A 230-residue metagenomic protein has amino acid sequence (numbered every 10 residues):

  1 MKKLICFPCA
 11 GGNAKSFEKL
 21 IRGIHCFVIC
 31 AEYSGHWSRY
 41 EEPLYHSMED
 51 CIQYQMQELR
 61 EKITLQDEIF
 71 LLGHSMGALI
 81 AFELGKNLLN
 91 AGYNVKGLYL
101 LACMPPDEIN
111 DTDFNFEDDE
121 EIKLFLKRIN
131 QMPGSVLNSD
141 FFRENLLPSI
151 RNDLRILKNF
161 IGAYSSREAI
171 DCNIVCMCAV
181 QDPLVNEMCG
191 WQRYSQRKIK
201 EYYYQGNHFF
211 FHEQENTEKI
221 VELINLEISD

Functional and structural regions predicted by a protein language model:
M1-D230: Non-catalytic, mobile gating and regulatory segments of ester bond hydrolases
